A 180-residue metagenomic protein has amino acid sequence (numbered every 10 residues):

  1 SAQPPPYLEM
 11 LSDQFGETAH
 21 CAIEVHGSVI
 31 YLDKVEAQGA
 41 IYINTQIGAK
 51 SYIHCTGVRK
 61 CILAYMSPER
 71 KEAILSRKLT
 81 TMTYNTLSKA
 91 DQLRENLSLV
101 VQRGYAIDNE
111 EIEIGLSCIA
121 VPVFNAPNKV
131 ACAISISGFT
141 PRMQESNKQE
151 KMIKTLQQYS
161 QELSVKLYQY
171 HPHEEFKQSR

Functional and structural regions predicted by a protein language model:
S1-R77: Amphipathic alpha-helical effector-binding/dimerization core of metabolite-sensing transcriptional regulators
Q3-S12, L75-A120, V165-K166: Short, basic/aromatic recognition patches
A19, V121, I134: Conserved GNAT-family N-acetyltransferase fold
K34, I43, Y105, K177-R180: C-terminal regulatory/oligomerization modules of transcriptional regulators
V123-A126: Sensor-regulatory modules in signal-transduction proteins
C132-R180: Juxtadomain coupling helices with adjacent low-complexity linkers
